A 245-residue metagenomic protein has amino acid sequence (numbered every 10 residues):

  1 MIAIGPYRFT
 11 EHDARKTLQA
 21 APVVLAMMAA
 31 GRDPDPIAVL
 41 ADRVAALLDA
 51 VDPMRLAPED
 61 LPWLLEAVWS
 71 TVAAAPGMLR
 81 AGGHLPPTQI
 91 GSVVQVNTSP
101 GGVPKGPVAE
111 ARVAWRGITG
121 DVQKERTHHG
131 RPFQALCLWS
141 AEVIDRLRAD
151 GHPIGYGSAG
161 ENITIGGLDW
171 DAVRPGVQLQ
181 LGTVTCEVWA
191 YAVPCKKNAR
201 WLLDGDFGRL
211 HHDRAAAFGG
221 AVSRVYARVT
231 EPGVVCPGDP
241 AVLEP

Functional and structural regions predicted by a protein language model:
I2-P245: Metal-cofactor-dependent catalytic cores
